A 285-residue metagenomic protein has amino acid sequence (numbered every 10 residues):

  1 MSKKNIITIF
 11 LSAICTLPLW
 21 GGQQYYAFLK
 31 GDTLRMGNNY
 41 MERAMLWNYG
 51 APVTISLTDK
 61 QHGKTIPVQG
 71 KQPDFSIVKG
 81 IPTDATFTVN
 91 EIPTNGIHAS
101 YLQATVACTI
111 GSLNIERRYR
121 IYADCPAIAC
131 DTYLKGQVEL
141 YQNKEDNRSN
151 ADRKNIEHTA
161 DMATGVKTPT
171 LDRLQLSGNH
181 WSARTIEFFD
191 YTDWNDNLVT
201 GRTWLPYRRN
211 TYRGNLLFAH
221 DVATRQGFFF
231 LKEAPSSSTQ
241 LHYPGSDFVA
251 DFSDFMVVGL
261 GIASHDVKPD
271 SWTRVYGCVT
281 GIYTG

Functional and structural regions predicted by a protein language model:
M1-Q24: Bacterial Sec-dependent N-terminal signal peptides
Q23-G285: N-terminal accessory beta-strand-rich subdomains and adjacent acidic, glycine-rich linkers that precede catalytic cores
